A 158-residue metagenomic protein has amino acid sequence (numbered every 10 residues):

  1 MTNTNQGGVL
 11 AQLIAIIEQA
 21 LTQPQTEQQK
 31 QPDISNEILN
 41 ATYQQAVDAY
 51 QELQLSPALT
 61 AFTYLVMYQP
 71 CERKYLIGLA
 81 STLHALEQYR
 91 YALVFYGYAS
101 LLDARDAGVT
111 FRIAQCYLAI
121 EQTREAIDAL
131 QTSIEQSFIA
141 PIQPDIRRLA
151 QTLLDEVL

Functional and structural regions predicted by a protein language model:
P32, N36-M67: Alpha-helical segment of the N-proximal tetratricopeptide repeat
L118-P141, R148-T152: TPR/TPR-like (Sel1-like) alpha-helical repeat modules
